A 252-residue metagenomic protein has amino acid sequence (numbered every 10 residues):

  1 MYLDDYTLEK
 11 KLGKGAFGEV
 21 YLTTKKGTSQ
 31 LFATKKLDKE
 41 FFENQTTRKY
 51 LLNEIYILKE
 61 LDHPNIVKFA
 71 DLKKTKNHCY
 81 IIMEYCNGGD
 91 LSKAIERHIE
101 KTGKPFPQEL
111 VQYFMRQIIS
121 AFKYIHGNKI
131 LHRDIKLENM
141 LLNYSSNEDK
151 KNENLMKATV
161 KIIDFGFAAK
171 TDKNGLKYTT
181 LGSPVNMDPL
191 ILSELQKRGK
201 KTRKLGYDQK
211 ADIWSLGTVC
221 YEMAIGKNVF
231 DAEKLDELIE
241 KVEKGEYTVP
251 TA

Functional and structural regions predicted by a protein language model:
E19: Conserved N-lobe ATP-binding subsite of Hanks-type protein kinase domains, especially the beta3 VAIK lysine
L72: Activation-segment/catalytic-loop signature of the eukaryotic protein kinase fold
N77-D90, A94: Conserved short submotifs of the Hanks-type protein kinase catalytic core that shape the nucleotide-binding pocket
F114-M115: Activation segment signature within eukaryotic-like protein kinase domains
S120-I130: Protein kinase catalytic-loop region centered on the HRD/HxD motif
